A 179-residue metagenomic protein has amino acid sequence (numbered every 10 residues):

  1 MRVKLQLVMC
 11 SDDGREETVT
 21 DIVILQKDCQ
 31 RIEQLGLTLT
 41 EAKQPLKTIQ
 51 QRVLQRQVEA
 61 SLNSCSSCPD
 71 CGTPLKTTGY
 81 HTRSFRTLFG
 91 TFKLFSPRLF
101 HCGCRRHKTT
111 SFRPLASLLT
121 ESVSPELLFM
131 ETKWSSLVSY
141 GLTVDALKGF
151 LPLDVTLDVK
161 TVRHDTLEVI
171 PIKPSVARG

Functional and structural regions predicted by a protein language model:
M1-C102, F112: Short, conserved DNA-binding cores of transcription-related domains
F92-G179: Short, positively charged, Gly/Tyr-enriched micro-motifs that form contact patches at catalytic or ligand/partner
